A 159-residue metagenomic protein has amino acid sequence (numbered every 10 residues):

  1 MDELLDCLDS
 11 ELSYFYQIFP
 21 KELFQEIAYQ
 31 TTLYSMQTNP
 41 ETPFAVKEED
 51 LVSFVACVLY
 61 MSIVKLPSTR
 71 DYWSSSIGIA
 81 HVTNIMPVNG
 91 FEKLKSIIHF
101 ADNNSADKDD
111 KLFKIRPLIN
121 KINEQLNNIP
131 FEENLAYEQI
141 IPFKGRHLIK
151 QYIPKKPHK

Functional and structural regions predicted by a protein language model:
M1-K159: N-terminal initiation segments
